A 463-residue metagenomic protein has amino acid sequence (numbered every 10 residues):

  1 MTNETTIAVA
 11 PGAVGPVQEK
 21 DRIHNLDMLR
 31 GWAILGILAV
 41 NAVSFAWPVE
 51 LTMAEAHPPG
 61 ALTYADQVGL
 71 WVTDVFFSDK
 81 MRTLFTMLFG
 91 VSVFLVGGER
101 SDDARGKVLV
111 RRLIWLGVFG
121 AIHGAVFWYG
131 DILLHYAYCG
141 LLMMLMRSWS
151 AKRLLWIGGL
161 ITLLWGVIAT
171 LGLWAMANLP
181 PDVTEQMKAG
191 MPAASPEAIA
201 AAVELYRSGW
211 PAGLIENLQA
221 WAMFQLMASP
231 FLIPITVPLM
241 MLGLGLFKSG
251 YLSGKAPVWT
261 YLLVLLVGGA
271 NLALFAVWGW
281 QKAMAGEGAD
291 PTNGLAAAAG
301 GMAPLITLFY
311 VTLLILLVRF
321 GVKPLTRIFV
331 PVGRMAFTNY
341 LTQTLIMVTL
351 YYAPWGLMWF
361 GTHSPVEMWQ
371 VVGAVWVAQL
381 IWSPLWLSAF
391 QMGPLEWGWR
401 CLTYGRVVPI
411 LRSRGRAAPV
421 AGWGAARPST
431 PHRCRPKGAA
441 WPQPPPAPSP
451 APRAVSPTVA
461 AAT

Functional and structural regions predicted by a protein language model:
T2-F89, V96: N-terminal signal-anchor module of multipass membrane proteins
N3, V322, T362-W423: C-terminal "closing" transmembrane helix and its immediate cytosolic amphipathic cap in multi-pass membrane proteins
D21-M28, A33, V264-G269, V318-M347 (+2 more regions): Functional transmembrane helices that form membrane-embedded active or gating regions
A61-T73, S208-M223, E287-G294: Juxtamembrane membrane-water interface segments that cap and precede transmembrane helices
T83-G98, I132-L145, F231-G254, M302-G321: Specific transmembrane alpha-helix
G106-K107, L142-I157, G245-L266: Solvent-exposed interhelical
L160-L242: Long hydrophobic alpha-helical segments that form multi-pass transmembrane helix bundles in integral membrane proteins
V267-R319, L325-T326: Alpha-helical transmembrane segments and terminal signal-anchor/GPI-anchor hydrophobic tails, characterized by long
